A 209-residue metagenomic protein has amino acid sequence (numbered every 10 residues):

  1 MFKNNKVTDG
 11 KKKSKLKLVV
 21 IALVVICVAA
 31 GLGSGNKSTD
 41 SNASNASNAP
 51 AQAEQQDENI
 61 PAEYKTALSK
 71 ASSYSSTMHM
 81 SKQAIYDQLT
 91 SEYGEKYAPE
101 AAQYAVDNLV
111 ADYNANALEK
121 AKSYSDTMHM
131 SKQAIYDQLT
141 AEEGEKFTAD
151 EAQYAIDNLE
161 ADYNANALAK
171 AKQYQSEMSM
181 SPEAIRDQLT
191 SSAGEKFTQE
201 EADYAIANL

Functional and structural regions predicted by a protein language model:
M1-T77, S91-Y93: N-terminal Sec-dependent export signals
Q52-L209: An alpha-helical, amphipathic repeat domain used for nucleic-acid recognition, typified by the mTERF helical solenoid
